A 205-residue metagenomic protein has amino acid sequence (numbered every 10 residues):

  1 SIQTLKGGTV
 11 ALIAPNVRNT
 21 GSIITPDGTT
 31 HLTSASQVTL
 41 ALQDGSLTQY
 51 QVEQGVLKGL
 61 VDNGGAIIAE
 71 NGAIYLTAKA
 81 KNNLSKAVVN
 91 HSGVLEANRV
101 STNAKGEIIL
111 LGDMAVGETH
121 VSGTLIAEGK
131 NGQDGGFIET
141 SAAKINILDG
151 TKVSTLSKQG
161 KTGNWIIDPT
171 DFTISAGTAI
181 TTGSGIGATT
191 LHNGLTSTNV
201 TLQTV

Functional and structural regions predicted by a protein language model:
S1-V205: Extracellular and secretory-pathway beta-repeat/beta-biased strand scaffolds
